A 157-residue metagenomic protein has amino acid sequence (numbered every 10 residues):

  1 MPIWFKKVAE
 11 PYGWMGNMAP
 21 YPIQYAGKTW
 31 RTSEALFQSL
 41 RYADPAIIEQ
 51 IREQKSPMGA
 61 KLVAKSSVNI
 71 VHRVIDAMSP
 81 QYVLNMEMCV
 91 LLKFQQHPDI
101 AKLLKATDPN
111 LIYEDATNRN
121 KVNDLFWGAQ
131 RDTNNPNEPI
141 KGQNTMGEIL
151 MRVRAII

Functional and structural regions predicted by a protein language model:
M1-I157: Charged, low-complexity intrinsically disordered segments
